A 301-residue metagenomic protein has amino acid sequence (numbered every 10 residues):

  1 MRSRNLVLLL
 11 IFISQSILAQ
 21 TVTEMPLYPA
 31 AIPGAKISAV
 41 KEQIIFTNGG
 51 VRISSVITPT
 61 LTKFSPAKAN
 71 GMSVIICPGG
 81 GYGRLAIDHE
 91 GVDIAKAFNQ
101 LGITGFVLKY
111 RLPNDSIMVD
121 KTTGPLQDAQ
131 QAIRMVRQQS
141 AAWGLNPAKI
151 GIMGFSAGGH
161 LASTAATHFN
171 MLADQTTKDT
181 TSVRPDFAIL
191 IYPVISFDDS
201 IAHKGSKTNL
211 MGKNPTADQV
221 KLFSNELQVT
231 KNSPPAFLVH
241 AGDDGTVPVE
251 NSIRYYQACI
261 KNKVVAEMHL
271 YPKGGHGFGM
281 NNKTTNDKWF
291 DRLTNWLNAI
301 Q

Functional and structural regions predicted by a protein language model:
M1-T23, Q301: Bacterial Sec-dependent N-terminal signal peptides
T21-K68: N-terminal cap/lid segment of alpha/beta-hydrolase-fold proteins
E42, F46-N48, P193-Q228, P234: Mobile cap/lid helix-loop segments that gate and shape the active-site cleft of serine hydrolases
G71-G79: Short beta-strand element of the alpha/beta-hydrolase
A86-I87, G91-I94, Y110-P147, N281-K288: Catalytic nucleophile-loop/oxyanion-hole region of alpha/beta-hydrolase and closely related hydrolase-like folds
Q131-A202, V220: Primarily recognizes the serine-hydrolase "nucleophile elbow" in alpha/beta-hydrolase and SGNH/GDSL folds
L238-H240, D244: Short beta-strand/loop motif that positions the catalytic acidic residue of the alpha/beta-hydrolase fold
V249, I253-Q301: C-terminal catalytic histidine-bearing segment of alpha/beta-hydrolase fold enzymes
